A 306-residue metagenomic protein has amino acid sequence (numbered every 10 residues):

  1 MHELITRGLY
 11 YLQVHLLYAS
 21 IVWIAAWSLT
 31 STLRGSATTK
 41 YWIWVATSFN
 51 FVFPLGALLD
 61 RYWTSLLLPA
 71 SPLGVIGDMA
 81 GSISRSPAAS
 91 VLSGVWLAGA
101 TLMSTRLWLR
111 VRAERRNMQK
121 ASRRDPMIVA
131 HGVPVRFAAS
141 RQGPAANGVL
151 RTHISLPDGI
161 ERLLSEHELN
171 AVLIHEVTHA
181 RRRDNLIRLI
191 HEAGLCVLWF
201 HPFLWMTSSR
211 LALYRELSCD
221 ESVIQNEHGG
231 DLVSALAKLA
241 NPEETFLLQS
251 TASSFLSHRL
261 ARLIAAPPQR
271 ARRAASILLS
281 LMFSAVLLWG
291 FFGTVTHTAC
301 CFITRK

Functional and structural regions predicted by a protein language model:
H2-P72, A80-T298: Membrane-embedded and juxtamembrane structural elements of multi-pass membrane proteins
I76: Acidic, metal-ion-coordinating active-site neighborhood of RNase H-like domains and the RT-RNase H "connection"/linker
T304-K306: Membrane-interface segments at or immediately adjacent to transmembrane helices that form the boundary between
